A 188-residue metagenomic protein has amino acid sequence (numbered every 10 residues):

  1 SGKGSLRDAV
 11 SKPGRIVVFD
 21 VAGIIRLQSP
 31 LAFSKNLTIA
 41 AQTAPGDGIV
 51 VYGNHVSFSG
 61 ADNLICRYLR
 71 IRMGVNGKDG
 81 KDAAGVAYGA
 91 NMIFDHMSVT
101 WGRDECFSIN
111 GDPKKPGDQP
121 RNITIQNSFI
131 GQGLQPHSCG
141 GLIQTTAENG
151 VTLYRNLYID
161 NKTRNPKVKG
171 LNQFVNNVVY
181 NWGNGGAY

Functional and structural regions predicted by a protein language model:
S1-G4: Right-handed parallel beta-helix/beta-solenoid
R7-P13, I24-A40, D47-R67, M73-G89: Extracellular beta-strand-rich solenoid/capping regions of secreted or surface-exposed proteins that bind or remodel
V17-F19: Extracellular beta-strand repeat scaffolds in secreted/surface proteins
N36, A41, D62-M73, Y88-D104 (+3 more regions): Right-handed parallel beta-helix
